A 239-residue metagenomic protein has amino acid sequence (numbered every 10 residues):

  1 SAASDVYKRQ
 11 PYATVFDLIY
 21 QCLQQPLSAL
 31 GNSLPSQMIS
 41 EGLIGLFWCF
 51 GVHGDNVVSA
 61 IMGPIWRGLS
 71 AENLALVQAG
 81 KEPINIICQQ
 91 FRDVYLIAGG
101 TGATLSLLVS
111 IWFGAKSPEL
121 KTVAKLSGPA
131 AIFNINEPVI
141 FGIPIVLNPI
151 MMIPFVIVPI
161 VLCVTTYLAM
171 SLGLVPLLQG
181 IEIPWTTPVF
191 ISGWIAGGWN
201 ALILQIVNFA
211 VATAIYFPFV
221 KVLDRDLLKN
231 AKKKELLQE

Functional and structural regions predicted by a protein language model:
A2-Y7: Short, small-residue-biased leader/transition segments that mark boundaries at the very start of proteins
R9, S33, Q37, E41 (+12 more regions): Transmembrane alpha-helical segments of multi-pass membrane transport proteins and ion-pumping complexes
P11-G31, M38-L46, G51, V57 (+5 more regions): Hydrophobic alpha-helical segments of integral membrane proteins, encompassing both true transmembrane helices
D17, Q21, Q25, A29 (+9 more regions): Membrane-helix interfacial "entry" motifs
N32-H53, I84-G102, S192-A214: Hydrophobic alpha-helical transmembrane segments
A60-L69, G100-L107, S127-F133, L172-W194: Pore- and pathway-forming membrane helices of multi-pass small-molecule/ion transporters and channels
L69-F155, P159: Helix-loop-helix junctions within the multi-pass membrane cores of secondary transporters/permeases
L74-G80, L126, I140-E239: Transmembrane alpha-helical segments and their short flanking loops that form helix-hairpins/helix-helix interfaces
